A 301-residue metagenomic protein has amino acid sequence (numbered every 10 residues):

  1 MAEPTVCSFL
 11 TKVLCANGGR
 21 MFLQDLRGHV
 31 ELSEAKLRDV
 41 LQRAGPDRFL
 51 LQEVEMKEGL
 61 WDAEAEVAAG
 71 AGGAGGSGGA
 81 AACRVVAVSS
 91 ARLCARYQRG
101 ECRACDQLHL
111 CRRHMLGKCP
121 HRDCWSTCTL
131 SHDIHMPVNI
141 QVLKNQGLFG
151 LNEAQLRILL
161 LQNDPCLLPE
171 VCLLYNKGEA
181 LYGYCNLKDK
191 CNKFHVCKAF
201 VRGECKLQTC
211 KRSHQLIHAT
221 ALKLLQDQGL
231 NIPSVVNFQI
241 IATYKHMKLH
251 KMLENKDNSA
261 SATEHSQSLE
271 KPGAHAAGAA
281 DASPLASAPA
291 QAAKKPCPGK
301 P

Functional and structural regions predicted by a protein language model:
M1-P301: Cys/His Zn-binding finger modules involved in RNA regulation
